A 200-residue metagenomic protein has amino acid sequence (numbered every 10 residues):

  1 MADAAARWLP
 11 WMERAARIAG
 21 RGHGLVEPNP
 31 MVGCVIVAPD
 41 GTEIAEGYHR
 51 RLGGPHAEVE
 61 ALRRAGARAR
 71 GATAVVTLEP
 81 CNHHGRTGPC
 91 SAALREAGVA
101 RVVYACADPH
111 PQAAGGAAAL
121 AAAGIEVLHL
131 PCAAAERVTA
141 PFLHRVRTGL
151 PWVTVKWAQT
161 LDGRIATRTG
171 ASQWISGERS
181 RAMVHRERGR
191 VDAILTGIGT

Functional and structural regions predicted by a protein language model:
M1-H23, P39-E43, H84-T200: Zinc-dependent deaminase
W11-E27, E43, L52, V59-R68: N-terminal lobe of the biotin/lipoate ligase/transferase fold
N29-M31, W152-V153: Short, small/polar residue-rich loop motifs at catalytic or cofactor-binding pockets
M31-V32, P39, R70-A72: Acidic, glycine-enriched active-site microenvironments
G33-V35, G47, E79, A158 (+1 more regions): Anionic group-transfer/hydrolysis microenvironments
C34-A38, E43-R63, P131: N-terminal beta-alpha supersecondary unit
P55-H56, A74-A93: Local cysteine-cluster metal-coordination motifs and their immediate loop/turn environment, predominantly Fe-S cluster
G71, T77, G189-R190: Alpha-helix C-terminal capping/helix-to-coil transition sites in glycosyltransferase folds
